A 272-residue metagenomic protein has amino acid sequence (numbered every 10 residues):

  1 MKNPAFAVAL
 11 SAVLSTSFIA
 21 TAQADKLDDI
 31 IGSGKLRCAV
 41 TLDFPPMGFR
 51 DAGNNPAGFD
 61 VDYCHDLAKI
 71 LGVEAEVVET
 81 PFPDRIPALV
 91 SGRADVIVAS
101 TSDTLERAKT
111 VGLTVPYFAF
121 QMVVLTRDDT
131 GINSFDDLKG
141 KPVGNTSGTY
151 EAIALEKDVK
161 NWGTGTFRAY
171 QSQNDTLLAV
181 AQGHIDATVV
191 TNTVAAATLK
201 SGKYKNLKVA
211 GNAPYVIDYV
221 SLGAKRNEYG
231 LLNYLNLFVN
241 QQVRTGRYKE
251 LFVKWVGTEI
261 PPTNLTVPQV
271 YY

Functional and structural regions predicted by a protein language model:
D25-S100: Extracytoplasmic small-molecule ligand-binding "clamshell" domains of the periplasmic binding protein/Venus flytrap
K26, Y150-R168, N206-A210, N240-Y272: Ligand-binding clefts/hinges and TM-proximal coupling segments of bilobed small-molecule sensing domains
L27, T126-V143: Flexible hinge/capping segments at coil-to-helix
A52, C64-V73, E151-A169, L199-Y204: Ligand-binding cleft/hinge of the Venus flytrap
D62-I70, D136, K141-P142, T149-Y150 (+1 more regions): Extended ligand-binding regions for polar small-molecule ligands
K69-I70, V78-E79, P83-I97, T110-G112 (+3 more regions): Short helices/loops that flank or line small-molecule/ion binding pockets
P87, T101-K109, A154-D158, A181 (+1 more regions): A ligand-binding cleft/hinge motif common to bilobed small-molecule-binding domains
F118-T126, K200-N236, T258-Y272: Periplasmic-binding protein-like
